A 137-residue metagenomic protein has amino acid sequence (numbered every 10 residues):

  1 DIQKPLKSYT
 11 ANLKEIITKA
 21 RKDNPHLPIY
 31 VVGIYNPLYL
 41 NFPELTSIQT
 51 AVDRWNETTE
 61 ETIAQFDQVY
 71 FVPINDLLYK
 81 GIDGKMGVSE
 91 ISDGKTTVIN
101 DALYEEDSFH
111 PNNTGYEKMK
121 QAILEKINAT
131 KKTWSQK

Functional and structural regions predicted by a protein language model:
D1-K4, I34-L38: Oxyanion-hole/transition-state-stabilizing segment in secreted/luminal serine hydrolases and related acyltransferases
D1-K7, L45-Q49, Y104-H110: Second-shell loop/turn segments in exported
Y9-L13, Y116: Aromatic/hydrophobic pocket-lining residues that form the small-molecule binding cavity in soluble enzyme cores
L13-I17, N56: Generic structural signal for well-ordered alpha-helices, preferentially at hydrophobic/aromatic core positions
N24-Y30, F66-Y70: Loop/turn elements at helix/coil->beta-strand transitions in domains of secreted/extracellular proteins
P37-D76: Substrate-gating cap/lid alpha-helix
E60-T62, V69, I74-F109, N113: Mobile gating loops/cap/lid regions near enzyme active sites that modulate substrate access
K95-K137: Histidine-centered active-site loop/cap adjacent to the catalytic His in serine esterases/O-acetyl transfer systems
